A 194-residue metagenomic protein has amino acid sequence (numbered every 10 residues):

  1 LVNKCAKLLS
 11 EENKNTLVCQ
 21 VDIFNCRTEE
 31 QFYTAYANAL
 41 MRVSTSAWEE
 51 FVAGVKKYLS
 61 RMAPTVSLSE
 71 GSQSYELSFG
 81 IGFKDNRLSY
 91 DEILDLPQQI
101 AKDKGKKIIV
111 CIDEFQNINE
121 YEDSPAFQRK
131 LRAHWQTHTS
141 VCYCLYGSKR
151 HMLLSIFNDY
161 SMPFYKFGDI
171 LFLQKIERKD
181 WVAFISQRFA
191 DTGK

Functional and structural regions predicted by a protein language model:
L1-I108: P-loop NTPase nucleotide-binding core
L9, N13, W135, Y160-S161: Active-site catalytic pocket residues across diverse enzymes, especially alpha/beta-hydrolases
K14-V18, T139-V141, K166-D169: Short glycine-/polar-rich loops that comprise or flank the Walker A/P-loop and associated switch/sensor motifs
V21, L171-L173: Hydrophobic residues at beta-strand termini and immediately following loops that shape nucleotide-binding pockets
F24-E29, F115-N117, S148-L153, I176-W181: Conserved nucleotide-binding/hydrolysis micro-motifs of P-loop NTPases
F79-R150, N158: Conserved Walker B catalytic segment
R150-G168: Short regulatory helix/loop adjacent to the ATP-binding pocket of P-loop NTPases
L173-K194: Conserved small helical "lid"/interfacial subdomain of P-loop NTPases
